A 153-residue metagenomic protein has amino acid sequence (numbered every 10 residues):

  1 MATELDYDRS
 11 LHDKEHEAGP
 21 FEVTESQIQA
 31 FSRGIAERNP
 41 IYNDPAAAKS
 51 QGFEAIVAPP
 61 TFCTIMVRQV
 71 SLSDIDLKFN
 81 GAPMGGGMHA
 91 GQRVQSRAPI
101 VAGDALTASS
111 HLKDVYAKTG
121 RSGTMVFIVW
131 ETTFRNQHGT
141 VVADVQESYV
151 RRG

Functional and structural regions predicted by a protein language model:
M1-Y7, L11, Q95-G153: HotDog/MaoC-like acyl-thioester-processing domains
A2-G91: Hot-dog-fold acyl-thioester-processing enzymes
